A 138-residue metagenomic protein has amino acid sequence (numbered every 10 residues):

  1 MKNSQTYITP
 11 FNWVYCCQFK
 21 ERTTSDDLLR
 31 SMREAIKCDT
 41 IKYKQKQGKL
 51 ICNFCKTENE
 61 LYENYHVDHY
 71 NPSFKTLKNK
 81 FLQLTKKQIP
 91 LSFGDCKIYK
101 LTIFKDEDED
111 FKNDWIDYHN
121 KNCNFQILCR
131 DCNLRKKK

Functional and structural regions predicted by a protein language model:
M1-K49, T57-L61: A boundary/linker detector
T6, F11-T23, F81-F104, R135-K138: Short metal-binding segments enriched for Cys and/or His
N12, P72-S73, C129: Helix N-cap and loop-to-helix transition residues
K44-I51, K121-F125: Short metal-coordination and nucleic-acid-contact micro-motifs, chiefly zinc-binding Cys/His arrays
C52-K56, C129: Short cysteine-rich clusters marking metal-coordination/redox-active sites
E58-L61, D131-R135: Cys/His-rich metal-chelating microdomains
E58-N124: Histidine-centered nuclease catalytic patch
F111, N124-I127, N133-K137: Domain-exit/linker segments immediately C-terminal to small folded modules
